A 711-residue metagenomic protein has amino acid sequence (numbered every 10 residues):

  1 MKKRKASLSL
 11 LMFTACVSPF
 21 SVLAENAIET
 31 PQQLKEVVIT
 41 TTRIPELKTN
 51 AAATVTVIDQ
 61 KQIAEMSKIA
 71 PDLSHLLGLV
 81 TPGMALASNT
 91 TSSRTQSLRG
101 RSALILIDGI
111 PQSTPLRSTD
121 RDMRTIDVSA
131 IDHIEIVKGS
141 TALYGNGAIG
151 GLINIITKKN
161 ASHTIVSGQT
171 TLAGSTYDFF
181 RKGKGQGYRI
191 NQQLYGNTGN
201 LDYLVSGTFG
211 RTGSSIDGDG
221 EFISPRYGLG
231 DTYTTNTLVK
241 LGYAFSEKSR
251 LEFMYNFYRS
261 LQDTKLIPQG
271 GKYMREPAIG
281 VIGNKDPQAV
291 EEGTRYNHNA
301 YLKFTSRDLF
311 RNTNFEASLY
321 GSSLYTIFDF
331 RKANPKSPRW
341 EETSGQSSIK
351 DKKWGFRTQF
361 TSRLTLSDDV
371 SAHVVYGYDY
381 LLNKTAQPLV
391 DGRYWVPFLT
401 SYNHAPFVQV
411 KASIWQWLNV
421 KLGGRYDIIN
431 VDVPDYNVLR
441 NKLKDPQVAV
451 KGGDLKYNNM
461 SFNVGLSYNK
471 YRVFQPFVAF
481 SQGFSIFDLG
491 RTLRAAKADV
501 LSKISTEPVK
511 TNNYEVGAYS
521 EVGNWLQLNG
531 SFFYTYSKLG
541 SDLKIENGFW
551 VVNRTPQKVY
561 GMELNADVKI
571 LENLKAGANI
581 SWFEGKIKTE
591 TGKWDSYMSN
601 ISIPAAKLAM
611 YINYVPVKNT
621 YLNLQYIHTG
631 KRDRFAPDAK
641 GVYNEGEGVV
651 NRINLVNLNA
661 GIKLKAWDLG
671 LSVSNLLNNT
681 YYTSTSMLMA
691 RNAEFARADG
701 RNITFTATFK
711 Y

Functional and structural regions predicted by a protein language model:
S74-T114: Extracytoplasmic beta-strand/coil segments of soluble accessory domains associated with Gram-negative outer-membrane
I110-K138, Q192: Short acidic/polar hinge/loop motifs at secondary-structure boundaries that mediate gating or recognition
V128-S167, K710: A beta-strand signature from Gram-negative outer-membrane beta-barrel systems, especially the internal plug domain
Q169, Q416, N529-S537, N553-A639 (+2 more regions): Gram-negative outer-membrane beta-barrel transporters
K182-G213, D217-K265, H298, S362 (+3 more regions): Transmembrane beta-barrel wall of Gram-negative outer-membrane proteins
T212-I216, S224, G228-T234, K248-R311 (+1 more regions): Flexible loop and strand-edge segments within Gram-negative outer membrane beta-barrel domains
S215, F484, A576, K618 (+2 more regions): C-terminal beta-signal and adjacent terminal beta-strands/loops of Gram-negative outer-membrane beta-barrel proteins
N312-A333, S467-F487, S505-Y560, N565-K569 (+2 more regions): Membrane-embedded beta-barrel scaffold of Gram-negative outer-membrane proteins
